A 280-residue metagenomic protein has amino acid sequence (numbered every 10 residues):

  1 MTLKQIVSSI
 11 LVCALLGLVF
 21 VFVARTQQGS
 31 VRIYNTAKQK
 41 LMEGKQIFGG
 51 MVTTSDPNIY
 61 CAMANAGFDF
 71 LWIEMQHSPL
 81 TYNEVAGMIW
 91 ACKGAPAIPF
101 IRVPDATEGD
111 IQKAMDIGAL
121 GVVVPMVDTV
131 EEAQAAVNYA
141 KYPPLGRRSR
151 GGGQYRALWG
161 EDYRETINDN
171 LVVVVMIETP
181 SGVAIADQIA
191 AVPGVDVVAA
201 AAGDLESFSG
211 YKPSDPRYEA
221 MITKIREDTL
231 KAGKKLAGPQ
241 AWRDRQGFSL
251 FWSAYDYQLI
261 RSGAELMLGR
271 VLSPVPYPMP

Functional and structural regions predicted by a protein language model:
M1-V12: N-terminal Sec-pathway targeting helices
L11-C13, F20-P280: Expand to "…catalyze enediolate/carbanion chemistry for C-C bond making/breaking, isomerization, decarboxylation
